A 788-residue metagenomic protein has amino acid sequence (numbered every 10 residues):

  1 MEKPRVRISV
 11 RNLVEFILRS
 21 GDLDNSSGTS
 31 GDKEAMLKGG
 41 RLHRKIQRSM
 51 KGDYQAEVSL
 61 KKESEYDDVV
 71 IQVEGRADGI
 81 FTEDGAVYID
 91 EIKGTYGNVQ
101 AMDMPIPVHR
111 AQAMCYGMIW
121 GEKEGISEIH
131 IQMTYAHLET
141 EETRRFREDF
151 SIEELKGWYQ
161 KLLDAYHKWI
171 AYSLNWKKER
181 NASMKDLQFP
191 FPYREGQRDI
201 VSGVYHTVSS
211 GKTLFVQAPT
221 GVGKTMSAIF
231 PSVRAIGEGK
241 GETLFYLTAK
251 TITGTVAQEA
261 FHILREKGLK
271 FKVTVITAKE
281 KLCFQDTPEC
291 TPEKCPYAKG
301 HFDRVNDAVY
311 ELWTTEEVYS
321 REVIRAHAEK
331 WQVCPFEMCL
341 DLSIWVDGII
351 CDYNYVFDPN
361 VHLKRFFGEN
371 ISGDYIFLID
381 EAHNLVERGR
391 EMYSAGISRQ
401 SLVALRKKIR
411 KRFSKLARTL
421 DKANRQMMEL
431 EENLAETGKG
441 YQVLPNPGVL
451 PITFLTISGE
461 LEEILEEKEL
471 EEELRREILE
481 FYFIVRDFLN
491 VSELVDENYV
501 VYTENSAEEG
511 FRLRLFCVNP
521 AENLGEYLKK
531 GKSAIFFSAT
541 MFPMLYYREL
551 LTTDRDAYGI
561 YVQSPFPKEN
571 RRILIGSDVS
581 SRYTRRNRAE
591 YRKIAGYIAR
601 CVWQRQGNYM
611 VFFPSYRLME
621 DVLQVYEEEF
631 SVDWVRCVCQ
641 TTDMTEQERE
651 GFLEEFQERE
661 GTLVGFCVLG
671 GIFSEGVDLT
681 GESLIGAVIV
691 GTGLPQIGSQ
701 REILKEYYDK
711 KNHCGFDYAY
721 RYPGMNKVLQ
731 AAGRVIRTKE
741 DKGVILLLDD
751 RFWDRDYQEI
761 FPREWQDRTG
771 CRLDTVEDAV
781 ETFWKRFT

Functional and structural regions predicted by a protein language model:
M1-A86, A111: Metal-dependent nuclease catalytic cores that hydrolyze phosphodiester bonds in DNA/RNA, characterized by
K62-K156: Mg2+/Mn2+-dependent nuclease catalytic core
N175-Q217: Conserved pre-motif I regulatory segment
N181, L187, K240-I349, F357 (+5 more regions): A substrate-engagement module of RecA-like helicase motors
S209-P231: Walker A/P-loop
A228, T255, E329-G348, D352-S458 (+3 more regions): Signature of the SF2 helicase/ATPase Hel1-core->accessory helical subdomain module
I324-I349, N360-F367, I464-S580, R585 (+4 more regions): A contiguous, basic/glycine-rich beta-loop/short-helix subdomain that forms a polymer-engagement track
S577-A589, T641-W753: Conserved RecA-like P-loop NTPase helicase motor core
